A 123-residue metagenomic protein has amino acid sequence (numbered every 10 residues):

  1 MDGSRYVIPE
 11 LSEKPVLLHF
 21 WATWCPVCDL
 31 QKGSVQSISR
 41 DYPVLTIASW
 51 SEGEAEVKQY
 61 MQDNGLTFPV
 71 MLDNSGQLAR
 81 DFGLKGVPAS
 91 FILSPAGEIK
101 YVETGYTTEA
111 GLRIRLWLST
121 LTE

Functional and structural regions predicted by a protein language model:
M1, S49, T107: Hydrophobic pocket-lining residues within nucleotide cofactor-binding pockets
Y6-D29, V35: Short active-site neighborhood of thiol/selenol oxidoreductases, capturing the structured segment around
E10-E13, K32-Y42, L112, L116: Alpha-helix C-terminal capping segments
L17-L18, V44, S90: Hydrophobic beta-strand anchors of alpha/beta hydrolase catalytic cores
D29-N64, N74-R80: Structural microenvironment flanking redox-active thiols in thiol-disulfide oxidoreductases
L30, S119-E123: Short, solvent-exposed cationic patches
Q59-T67, N74-T120: Thiol/disulfide oxidoreductase modules built on the thioredoxin-like
